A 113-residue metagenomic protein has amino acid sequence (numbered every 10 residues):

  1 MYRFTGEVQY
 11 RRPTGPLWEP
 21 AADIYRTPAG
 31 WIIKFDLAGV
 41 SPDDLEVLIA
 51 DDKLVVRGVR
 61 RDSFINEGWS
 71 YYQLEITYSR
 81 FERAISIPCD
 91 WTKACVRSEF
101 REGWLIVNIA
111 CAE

Functional and structural regions predicted by a protein language model:
M1-E113: Alpha-crystallin/small heat shock protein
